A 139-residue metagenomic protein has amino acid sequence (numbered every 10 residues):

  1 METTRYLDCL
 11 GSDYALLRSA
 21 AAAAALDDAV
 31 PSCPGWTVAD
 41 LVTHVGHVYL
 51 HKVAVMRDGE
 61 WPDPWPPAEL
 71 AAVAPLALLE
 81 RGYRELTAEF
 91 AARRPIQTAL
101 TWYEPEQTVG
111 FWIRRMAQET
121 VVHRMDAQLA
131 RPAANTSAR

Functional and structural regions predicted by a protein language model:
M1-D28: Non-cleavable N-terminal signal-anchor transmembrane helices
M1-T4, V42-W102, P132-R139: Short, helix-capping/interhelical loops that line the mouth of catalytic, cofactor-, or ligand-binding pockets
Y6-D13, P75-G82, W112, M116-E119: Amphipathic alpha-helix face/heptad-repeat signature
A15, A23-D63, Y103-R139: Short, contiguous alpha-helical
